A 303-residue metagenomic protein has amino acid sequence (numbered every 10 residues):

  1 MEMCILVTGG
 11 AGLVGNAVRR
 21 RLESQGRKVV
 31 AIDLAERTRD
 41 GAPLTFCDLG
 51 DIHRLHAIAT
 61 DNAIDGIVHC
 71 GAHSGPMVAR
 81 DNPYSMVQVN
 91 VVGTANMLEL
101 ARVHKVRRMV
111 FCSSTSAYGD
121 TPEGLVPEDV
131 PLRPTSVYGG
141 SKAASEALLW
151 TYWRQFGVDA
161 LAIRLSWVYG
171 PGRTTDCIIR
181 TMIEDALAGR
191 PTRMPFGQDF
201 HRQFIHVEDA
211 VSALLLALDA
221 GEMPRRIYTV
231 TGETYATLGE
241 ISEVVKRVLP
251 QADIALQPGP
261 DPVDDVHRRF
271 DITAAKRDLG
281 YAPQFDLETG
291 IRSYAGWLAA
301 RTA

Functional and structural regions predicted by a protein language model:
I5-S24: N-terminal Rossmann NAD(P)H-binding glycine-rich loop of SDR-like oxidoreductase domains
G41-D51: Rossmann-fold cofactor-recognition segment
L49-Q88: NAD(P)H-binding glycine-rich loop region in Rossmannoid oxidoreductase-like domains and their noncatalytic homologs
M77-G93, P127-P134: Short alpha-helical oligomerization interface
A95-V137: Conserved Rossmann-fold NAD(P)-dependent oxidoreductase catalytic core, especially the SDR/UDP-sugar
G124, A147-R202, V207-D209, V244-K246: NAD(P)-dependent short-chain dehydrogenase/reductase
S141-A144: Active-site helix of classical SDR
R190, M194-A303: C-terminal substrate-binding subdomain of Rossmann-fold SDR/epimerase-dehydratase oxidoreductases
